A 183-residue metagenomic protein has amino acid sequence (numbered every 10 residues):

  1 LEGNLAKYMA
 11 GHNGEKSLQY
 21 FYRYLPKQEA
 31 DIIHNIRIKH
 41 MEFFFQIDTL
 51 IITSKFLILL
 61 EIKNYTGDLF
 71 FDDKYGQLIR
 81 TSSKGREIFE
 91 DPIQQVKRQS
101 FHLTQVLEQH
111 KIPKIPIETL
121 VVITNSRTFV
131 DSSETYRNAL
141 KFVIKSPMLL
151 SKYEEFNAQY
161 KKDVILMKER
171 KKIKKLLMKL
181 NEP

Functional and structural regions predicted by a protein language model:
L1-F45, S83-P183: Surface-exposed interaction regions that form or flank ligand-binding interfaces
I52-Q77: Active-site beta-strand-loop-beta-strand hairpin of nuclease catalytic cores that positions key catalytic residues
